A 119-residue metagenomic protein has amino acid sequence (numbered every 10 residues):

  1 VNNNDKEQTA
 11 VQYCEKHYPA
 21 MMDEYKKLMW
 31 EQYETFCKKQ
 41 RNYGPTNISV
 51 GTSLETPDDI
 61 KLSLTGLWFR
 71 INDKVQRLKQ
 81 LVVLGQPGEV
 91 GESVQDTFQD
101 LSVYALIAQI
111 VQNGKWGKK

Functional and structural regions predicted by a protein language model:
V1-K119: Intrinsically disordered, low-complexity regulatory regions that flank transcription factor DNA-binding cores
